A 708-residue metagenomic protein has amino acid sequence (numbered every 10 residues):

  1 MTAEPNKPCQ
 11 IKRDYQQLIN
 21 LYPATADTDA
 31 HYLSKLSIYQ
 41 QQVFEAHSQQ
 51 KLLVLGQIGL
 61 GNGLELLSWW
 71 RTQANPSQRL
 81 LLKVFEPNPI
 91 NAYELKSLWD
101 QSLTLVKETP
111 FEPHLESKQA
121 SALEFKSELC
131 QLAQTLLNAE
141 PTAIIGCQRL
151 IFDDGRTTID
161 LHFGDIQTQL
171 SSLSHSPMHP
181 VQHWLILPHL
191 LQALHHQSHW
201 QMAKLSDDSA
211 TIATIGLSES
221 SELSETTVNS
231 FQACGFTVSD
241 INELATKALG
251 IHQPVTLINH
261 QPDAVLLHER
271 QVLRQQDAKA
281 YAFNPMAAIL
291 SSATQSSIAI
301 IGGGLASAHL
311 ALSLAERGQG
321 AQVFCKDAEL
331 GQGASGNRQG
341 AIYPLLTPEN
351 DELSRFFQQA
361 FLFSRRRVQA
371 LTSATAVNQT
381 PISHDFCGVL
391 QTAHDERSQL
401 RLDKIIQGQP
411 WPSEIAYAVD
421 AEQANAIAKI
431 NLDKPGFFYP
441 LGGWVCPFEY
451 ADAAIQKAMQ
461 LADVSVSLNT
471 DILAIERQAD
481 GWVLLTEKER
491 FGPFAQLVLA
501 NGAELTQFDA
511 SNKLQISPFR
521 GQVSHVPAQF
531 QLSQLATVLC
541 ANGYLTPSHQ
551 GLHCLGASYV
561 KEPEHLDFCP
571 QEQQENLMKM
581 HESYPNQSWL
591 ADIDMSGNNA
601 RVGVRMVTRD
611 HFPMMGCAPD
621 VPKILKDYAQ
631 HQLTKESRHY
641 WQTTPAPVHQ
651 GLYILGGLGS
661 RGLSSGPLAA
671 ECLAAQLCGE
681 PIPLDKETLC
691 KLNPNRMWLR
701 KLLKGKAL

Functional and structural regions predicted by a protein language model:
D100-S174: S-adenosyl-L-methionine
V106, P348, Q379-Q391, A421-L461 (+2 more regions): Helix-loop-beta segment of a Rossmann-like dinucleotide-binding subdomain
S296-V323: N-terminal Rossmann-like FAD-binding beta1-loop-alpha1 element of flavoenzymes
E316-G336: Glycine-rich FAD pyrophosphate-binding loop
Q339-A426: Dinucleotide-binding Rossmann-like beta1-alpha1 core, especially the glycine-rich loop that anchors the ADP
R355, I475-R477, L485-M578, S583-N599: Flavin-dependent oxidoreductases
F437-W482, T486-Q496, A500-N501: Helical element adjacent to the flavin cofactor pocket in flavoenzyme catalytic cores
L590-L708: C-terminal catalytic lobe of FAD-dependent flavoproteins
